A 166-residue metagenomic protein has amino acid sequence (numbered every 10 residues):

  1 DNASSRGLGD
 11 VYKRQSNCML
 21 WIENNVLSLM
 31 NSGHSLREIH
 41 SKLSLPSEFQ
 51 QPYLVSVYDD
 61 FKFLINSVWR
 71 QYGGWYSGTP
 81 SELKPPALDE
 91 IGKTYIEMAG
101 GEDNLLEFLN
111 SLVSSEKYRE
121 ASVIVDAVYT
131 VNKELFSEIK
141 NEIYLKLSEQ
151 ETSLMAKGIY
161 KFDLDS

Functional and structural regions predicted by a protein language model:
D1-Y12: Single conserved hydrophobic/aromatic residue that forms the stacking wall/gate of nucleotide- or nucleobase-binding
D10-N17, E151: Alpha-helix capping and helix-loop boundary segments enriched in small/acidic/polar residues
M19-W21: Gly/Ser/Thr-rich active-site loops/lids in small-molecule metabolic enzymes that frequently grip phosphoryl groups
E23-V26: Phosphate/diphosphate-binding loops
S28-S166: C-terminal regulatory/interaction regions
